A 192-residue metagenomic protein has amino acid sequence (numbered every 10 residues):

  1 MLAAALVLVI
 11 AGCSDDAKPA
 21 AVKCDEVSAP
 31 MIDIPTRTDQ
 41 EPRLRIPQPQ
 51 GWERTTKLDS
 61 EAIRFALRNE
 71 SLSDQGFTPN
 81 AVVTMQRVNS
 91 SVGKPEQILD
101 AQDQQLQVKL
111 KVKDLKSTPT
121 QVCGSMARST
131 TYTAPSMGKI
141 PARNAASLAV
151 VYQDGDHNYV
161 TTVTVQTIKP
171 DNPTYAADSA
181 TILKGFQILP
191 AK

Functional and structural regions predicted by a protein language model:
M1-A66, S71, I140, Q166-K192: N-terminal targeting sequences that direct proteins away from the cytosol to non-cytosolic compartments
D39-R43, G76-N80, S125-A127: Extracytoplasmic
T55, T84, A101-K109, G185 (+1 more regions): Structured segments of extracytoplasmic/periplasmic soluble domains in secreted or envelope-associated proteins
R68-Q97: A short acidic-to-branched-hydrophobic micro-motif
S73-F77, G138-A142, Q153-Y159: Short, solvent-exposed loop/turn segments that connect beta-strands within catalytic domains and beta-strand-rich
A81, H157-I168: Short, well-ordered beta-strand elements
Q86-V88, P135, I168: Solvent-exposed coil/turn segments that connect beta secondary-structure elements in extracytoplasmic/periplasmic
Q97-V151, A180: Signature of long, low-cysteine stretches enriched in small and polar/charged residues
